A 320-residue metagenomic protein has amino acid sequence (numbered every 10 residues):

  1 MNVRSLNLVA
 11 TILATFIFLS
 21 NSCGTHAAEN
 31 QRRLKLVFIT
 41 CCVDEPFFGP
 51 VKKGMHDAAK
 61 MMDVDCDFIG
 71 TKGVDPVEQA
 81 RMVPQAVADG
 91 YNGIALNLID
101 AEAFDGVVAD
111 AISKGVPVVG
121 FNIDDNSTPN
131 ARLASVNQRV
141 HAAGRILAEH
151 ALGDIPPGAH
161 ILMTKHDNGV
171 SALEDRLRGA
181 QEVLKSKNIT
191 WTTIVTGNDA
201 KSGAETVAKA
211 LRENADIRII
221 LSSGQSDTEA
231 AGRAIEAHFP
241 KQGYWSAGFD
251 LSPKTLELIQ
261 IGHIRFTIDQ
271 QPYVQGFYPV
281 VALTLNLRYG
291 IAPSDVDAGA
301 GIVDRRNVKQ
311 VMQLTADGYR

Functional and structural regions predicted by a protein language model:
M1-T11: Bacterial N-terminal signal peptides that target proteins for export
V9-N21: Bacterial N-terminal signal peptides
T25-L36, K60, I155-G158: Immediate post-signal peptide segment of exported/extracytoplasmic ligand-binding proteins
R32, T164, N168, V183-L184 (+1 more regions): Hinge/cleft segment of the Venus flytrap/periplasmic-binding protein
I39-K52, F68-E78, D100, I123 (+6 more regions): Hinge/beta->alpha junction and helix N-cap segments in small-molecule ligand-binding domains
K53-G70, D89: Signal peptide-proximal N-terminal region of secreted/periplasmic/extracellular or secretory-lumen proteins
D65, E102-A142, H160, D250-Q260 (+3 more regions): Flexible loop/hinge segments that line or gate small-molecule binding clefts
V87, L96-I112, A180, T192 (+1 more regions): Hydrophobic alpha-helical
